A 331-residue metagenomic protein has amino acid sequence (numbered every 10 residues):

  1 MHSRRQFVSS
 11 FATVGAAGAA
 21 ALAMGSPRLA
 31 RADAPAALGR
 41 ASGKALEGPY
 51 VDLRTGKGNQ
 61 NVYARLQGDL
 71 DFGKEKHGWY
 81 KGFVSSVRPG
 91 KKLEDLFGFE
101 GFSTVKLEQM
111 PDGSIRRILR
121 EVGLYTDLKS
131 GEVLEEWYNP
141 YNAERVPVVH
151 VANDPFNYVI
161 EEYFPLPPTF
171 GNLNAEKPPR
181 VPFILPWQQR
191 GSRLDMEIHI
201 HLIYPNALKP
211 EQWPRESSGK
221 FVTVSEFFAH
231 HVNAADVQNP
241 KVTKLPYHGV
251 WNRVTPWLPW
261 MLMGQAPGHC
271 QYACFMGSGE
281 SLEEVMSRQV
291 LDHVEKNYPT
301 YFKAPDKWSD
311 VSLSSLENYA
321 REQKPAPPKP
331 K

Functional and structural regions predicted by a protein language model:
Q6-L29: N-terminal export signals
L22-N61: C-terminal segment of N-terminal export signals and the immediately downstream linker at the start of the mature
A41-A45, G98-E100, A326, K331: Targeting-peptide/extracellular-domain and disordered-appendage signature
G58-P111: Short, solvent-exposed loop/hinge segments that bridge or flank secondary-structure elements
R88-A234: Predominantly extracellular/secreted and cell-surface proteins with exposed, flexible low-complexity segments
N206, S217-V222, H231-L258: Mature extracytoplasmic/lumenal regions of exported proteins
W251-K331: Long, compositionally biased interface segments
